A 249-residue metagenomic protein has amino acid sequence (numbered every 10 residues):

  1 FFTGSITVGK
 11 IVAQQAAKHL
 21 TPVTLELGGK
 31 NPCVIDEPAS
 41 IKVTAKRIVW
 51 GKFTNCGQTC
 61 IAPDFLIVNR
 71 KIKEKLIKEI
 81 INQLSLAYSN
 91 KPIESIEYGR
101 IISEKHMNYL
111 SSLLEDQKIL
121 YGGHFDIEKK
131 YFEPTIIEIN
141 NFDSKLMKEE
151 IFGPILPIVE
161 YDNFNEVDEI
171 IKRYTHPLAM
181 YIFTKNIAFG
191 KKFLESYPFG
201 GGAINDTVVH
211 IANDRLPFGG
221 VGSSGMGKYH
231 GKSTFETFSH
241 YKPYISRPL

Functional and structural regions predicted by a protein language model:
F1: N-terminal Rossmann-like NAD(P) cofactor-binding module of classical short-chain dehydrogenase/reductase
G4-F142, I204: ALDH superfamily catalytic-core signature
V34, Y131-L249: Conserved C-terminal structural/oligomerization subdomain of aldehyde/semialdehyde dehydrogenase
